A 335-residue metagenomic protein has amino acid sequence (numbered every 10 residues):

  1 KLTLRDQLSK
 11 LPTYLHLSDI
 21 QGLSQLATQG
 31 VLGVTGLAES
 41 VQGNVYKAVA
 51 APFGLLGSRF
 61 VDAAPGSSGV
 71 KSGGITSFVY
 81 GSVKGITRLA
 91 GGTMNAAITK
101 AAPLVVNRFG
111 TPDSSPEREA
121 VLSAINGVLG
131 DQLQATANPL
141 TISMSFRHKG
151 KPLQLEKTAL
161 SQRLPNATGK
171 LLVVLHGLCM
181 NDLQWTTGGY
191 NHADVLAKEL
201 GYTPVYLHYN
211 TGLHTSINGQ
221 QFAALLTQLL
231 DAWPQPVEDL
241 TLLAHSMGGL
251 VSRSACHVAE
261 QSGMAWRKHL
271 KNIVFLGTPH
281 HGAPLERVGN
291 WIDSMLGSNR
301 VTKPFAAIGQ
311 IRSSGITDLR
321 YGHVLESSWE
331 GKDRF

Functional and structural regions predicted by a protein language model:
K1-L207, I217, A224, D231-Q235 (+1 more regions): Flexible, membrane-associating and regulatory peripheral segments of lipid-active enzymes
P112-R118, L122, N126, H257-F335: Helical cap/lid subdomain of alpha/beta-hydrolase-fold lipid enzymes that gates access to the catalytic pocket
G177, H245-S246, G277: Catalytic nucleophile serine of serine hydrolases, specifically the conserved "nucleophile elbow" pentapeptide
N210, G248, P279: Catalytic metal-binding/acid-base residues of hydrolase active sites
G212-S216: Acidic-and-aromatic substrate-binding clefts and catalytic sites of carbohydrate-active enzymes
L243-S252: Gly/Ala-rich beta-loop-alpha elbow adjacent to hydrolase catalytic centers
